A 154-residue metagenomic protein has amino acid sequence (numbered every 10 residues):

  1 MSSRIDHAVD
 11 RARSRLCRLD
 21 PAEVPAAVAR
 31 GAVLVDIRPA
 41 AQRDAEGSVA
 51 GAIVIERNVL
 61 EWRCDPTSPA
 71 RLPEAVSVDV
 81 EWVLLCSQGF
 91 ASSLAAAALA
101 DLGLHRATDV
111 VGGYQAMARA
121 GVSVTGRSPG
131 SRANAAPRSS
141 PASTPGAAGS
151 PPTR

Functional and structural regions predicted by a protein language model:
M1-V33, A40-W82, F90-R154: Rhodanese-like catalytic fold shared by cysteine-dependent sulfurtransferases and DSP/PTP-type phosphatases
L85: Short, surface-exposed ligand- or partner-binding patches at beta-edge/loop junctions that are enriched in aromatics
